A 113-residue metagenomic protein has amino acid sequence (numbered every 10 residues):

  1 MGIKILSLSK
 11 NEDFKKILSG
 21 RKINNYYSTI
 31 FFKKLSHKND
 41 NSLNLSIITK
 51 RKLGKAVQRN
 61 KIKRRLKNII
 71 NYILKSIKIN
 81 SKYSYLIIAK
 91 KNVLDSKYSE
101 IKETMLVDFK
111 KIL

Functional and structural regions predicted by a protein language model:
M1-L113: Positively charged, solvent-exposed patches that mediate nucleic-acid binding
